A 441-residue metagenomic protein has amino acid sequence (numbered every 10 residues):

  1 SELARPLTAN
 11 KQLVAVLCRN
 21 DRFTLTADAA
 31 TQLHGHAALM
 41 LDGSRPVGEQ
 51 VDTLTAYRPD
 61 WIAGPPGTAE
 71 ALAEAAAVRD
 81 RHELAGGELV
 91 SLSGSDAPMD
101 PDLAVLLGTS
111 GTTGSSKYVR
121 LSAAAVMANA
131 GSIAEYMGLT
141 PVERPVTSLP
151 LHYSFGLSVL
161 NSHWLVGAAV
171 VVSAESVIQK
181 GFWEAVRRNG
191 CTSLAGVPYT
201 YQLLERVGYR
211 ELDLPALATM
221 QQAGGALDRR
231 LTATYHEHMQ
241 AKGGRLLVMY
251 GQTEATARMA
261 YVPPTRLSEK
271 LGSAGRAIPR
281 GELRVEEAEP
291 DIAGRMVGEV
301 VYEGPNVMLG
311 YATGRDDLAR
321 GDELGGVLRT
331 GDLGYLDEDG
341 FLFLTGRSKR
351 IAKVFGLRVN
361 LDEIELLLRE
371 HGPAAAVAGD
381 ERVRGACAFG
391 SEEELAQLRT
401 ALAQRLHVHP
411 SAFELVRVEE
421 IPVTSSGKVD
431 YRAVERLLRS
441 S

Functional and structural regions predicted by a protein language model:
E2, C18-R19, L39-L54, P66-T68 (+3 more regions): ATP-dependent adenylate-forming carboxylate-activation enzymes
E2-S44, S148-L149, R358: Conserved AMP-binding/adenylate-forming
V16, G304, L309-G310, G331-S411 (+2 more regions): AMP-binding/adenylate-forming catalytic core of the ANL superfamily
E83-G108, G114-S115, G138-R144: Conserved pre-ATP/AMP-binding loop-to-beta segment of ANL
A104-G131: Conserved AMP-binding A3 loop
M127-R144, H152-S193, I278: Conserved AMP-binding/adenylation subdomain of ANL enzymes
C191-G196, E205-E269, E282: Gly/Ser/Thr-rich phosphate-binding loop
R276-R280, P290-G321, V359: Conserved ATP/PPi-binding loop(s) of AMP-dependent carboxylate-activating enzymes
